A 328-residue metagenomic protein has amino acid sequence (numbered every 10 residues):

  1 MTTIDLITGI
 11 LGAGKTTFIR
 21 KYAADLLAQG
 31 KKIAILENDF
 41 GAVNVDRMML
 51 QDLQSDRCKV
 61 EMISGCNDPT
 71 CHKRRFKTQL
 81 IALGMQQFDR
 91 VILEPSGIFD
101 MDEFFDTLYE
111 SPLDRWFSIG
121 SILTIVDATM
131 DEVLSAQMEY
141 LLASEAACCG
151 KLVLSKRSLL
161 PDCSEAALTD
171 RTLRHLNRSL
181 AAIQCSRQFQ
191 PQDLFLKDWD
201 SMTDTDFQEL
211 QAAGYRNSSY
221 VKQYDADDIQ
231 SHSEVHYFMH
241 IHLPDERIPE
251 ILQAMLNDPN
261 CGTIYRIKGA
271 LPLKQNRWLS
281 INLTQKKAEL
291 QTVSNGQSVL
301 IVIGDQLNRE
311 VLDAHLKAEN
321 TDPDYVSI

Functional and structural regions predicted by a protein language model:
T2-A13, T17-S135: Nucleotide-state-sensitive switch-loop elements of NTP-binding domains
A34-L36, K268-L271, V302: Short, hydrophobic beta-strand segments that form beta-sheet elements in well-ordered domains
I98, E139, F238-H242: Conserved phosphate/pyrophosphate-binding and hydrolysis machinery centered on Walker-type P-loop NTPases, extending
T107-L108, Q137-L142, A167: "Short basic amphipathic alpha-helical interaction patches in structured regions
S111-F117, L142-S144, H175-L176: A short alpha->loop->secondary-structure connector
E132, A136-C148: Flexible active-site lid/hinge loop adjacent to a nucleotide/diphosphate and Mg2+-phosphate binding pocket
C148-L154, L159-S294, R309, K317-I328: C-terminal accessory "lid"/substrate-recognition subdomains
G296-Q306, E310-D313: C-terminal edge-of-domain segments
